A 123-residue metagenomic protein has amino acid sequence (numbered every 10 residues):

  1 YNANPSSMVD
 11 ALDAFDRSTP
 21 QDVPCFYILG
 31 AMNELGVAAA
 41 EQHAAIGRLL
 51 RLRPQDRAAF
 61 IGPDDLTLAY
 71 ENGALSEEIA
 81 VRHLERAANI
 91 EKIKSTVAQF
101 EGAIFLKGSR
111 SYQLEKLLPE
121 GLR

Functional and structural regions predicted by a protein language model:
Y1-R123: ATP-dependent carboxylate-amine ligase
